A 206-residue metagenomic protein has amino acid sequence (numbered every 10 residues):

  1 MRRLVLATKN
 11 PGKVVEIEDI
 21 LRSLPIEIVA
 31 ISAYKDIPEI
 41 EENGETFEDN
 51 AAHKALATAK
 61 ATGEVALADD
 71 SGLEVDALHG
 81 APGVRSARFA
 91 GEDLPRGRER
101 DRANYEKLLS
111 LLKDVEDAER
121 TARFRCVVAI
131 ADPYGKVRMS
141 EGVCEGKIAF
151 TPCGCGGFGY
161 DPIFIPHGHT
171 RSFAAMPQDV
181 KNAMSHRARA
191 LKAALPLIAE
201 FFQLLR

Functional and structural regions predicted by a protein language model:
R2-V5, P11-A30, K35-R206: Anionic-ligand binding patches
